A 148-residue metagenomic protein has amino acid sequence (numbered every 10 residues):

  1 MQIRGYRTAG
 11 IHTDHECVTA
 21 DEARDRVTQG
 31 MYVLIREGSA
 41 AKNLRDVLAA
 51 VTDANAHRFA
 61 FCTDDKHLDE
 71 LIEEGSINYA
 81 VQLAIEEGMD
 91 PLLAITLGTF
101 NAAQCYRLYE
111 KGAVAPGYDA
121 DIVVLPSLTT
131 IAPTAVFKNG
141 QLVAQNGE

Functional and structural regions predicted by a protein language model:
M1-L34, A41-F61, I72-E86, L93: Histidine/acidic residue-rich metal-binding segments in metalloenzymes
M1-Q2, A23-R24, A41-N43, H67-E70 (+3 more regions): Flexible loop/turn segments at secondary-structure boundaries
L34-I35, V123: Paired acidic/hydrophobic, glycine-rich loop segments that form the ligand-binding mouth/hinge of periplasmic-binding
D64: Active-site glycine-centered loops adjacent to acidic/histidine catalytic or metal-binding residues that shape
I72-G88, L92-E148: Active-site microenvironment of metallo-dependent hydrolases
